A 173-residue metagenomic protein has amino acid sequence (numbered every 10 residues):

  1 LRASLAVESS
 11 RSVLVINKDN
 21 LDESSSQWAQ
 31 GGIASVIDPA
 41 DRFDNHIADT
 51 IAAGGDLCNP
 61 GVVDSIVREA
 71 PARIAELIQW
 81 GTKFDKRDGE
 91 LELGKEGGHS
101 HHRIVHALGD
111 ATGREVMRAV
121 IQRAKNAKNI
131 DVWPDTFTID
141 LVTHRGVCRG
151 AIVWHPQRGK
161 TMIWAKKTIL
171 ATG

Functional and structural regions predicted by a protein language model:
L1-V15: N-terminal Rossmann-like FAD-binding beta1-loop-alpha1 element of flavoenzymes
A3-V7, V120, I169: Generic low-polarity alpha-helical segments
N17-R149, V153-H155: Conserved N-terminal/central alpha/beta ligand/cofactor-binding core
P156-K167: Core beta-strand elements of the Rossmann-like FAD/NAD(P) dinucleotide-binding domain in flavoenzyme oxidoreductases
K167-G173: Glycine-rich loop(s) and the adjacent beta-strand/alpha-helix scaffold that form part
